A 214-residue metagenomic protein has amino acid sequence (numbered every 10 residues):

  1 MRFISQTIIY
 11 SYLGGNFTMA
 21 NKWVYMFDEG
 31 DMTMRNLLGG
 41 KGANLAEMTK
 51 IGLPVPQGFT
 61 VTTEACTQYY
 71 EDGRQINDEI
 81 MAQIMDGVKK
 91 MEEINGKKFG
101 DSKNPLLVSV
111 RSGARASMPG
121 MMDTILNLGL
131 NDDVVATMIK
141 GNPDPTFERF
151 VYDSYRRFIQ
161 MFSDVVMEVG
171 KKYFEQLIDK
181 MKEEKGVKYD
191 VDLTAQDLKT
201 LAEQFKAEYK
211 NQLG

Functional and structural regions predicted by a protein language model:
Q6, Y10-Y12: Low-complexity, intrinsically disordered or signal/transmembrane-proximal segments
Y12, F17-G214: Nucleotide/phosphate-binding sheet-loop regions of phosphoryl- and nucleotidyl-transfer enzymes
